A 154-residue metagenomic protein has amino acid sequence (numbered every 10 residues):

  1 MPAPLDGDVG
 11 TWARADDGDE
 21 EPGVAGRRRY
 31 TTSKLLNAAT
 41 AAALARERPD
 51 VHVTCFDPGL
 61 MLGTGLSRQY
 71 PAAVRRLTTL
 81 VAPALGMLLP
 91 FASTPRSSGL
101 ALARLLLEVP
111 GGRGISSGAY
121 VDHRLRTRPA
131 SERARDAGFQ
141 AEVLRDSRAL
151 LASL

Functional and structural regions predicted by a protein language model:
M1-L66, S153-L154: Rossmann-fold NAD(P)H-dependent dehydrogenase/reductase core
R14-D16, R76-T78, A119-D122: Active-site-adjacent bridging/hinge elements
E20-R27, L60-S97: Alpha-helical membrane-targeting segments
S33, A82-R128, A137: C-terminal helical subdomain
L35-A39, R96-L100, A141, R145: A structural signal for well-ordered alpha-helical segments within the folded catalytic domains of diverse enzymes
A41-A45, A103, L144, R148: Non-transmembrane alpha-helical segments in soluble domains of secreted/periplasmic/extracellular proteins
L62-G63, T127-P129: Flexible loop/turn segments at secondary-structure boundaries
S131-L154: C-terminal amphipathic/interface module of NAD(P)-dependent oxidoreductases and related NAD-binding regulators
